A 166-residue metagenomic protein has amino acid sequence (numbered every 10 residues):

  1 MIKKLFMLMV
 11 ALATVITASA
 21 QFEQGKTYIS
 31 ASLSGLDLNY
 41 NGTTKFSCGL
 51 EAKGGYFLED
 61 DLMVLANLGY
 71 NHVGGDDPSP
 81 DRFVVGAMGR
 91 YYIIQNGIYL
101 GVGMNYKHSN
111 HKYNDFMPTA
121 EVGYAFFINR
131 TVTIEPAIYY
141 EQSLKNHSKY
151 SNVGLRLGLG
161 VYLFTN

Functional and structural regions predicted by a protein language model:
M1-K26, F164-N166: Cleavable N-terminal export/targeting peptides
Q21-D37: Transmembrane beta-strand segments of Gram-negative outer membrane beta-barrel proteins
G25-T27, T44-C48, S79-V85, N114-P118 (+1 more regions): Residues that define the transmembrane beta-barrel architecture of outer-membrane proteins
T27, D60-A66, Q95-L100, I128-I134 (+1 more regions): Repeated loop/turn-to-beta-strand initiation elements of outer-membrane beta-barrel proteins
Y28-S30, Y92, F126, S151-N166: Outer-membrane beta-barrel "beta-signal"
I29-L33, A52, A66, A87 (+4 more regions): Membrane-embedded beta-strand positions of outer-membrane beta-barrel proteins
L33-N39, L68-G74, I93-Q95, M104-N110 (+3 more regions): Transmembrane beta-strands of outer-membrane beta-barrel pores
G42-N96: Glycine- and aromatic-enriched membrane insertion/assembly motifs of diderm outer-membrane and organelle channel
